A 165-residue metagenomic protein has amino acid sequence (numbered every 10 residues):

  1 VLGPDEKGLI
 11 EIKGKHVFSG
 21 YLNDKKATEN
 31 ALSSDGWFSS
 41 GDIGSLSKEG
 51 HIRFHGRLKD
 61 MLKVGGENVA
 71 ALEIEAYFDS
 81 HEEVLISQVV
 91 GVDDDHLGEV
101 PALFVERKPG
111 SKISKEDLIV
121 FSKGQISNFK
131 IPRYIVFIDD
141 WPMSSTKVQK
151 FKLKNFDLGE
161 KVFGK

Functional and structural regions predicted by a protein language model:
V1-G3, I10, T146, G164-K165: Proteins with a high burden of low-complexity, intrinsically disordered sequence enriched in S/T/G/P/A and R, requiring
L2-P4, S19-D24: Active-site glycine/GP-rich loop and adjacent strand/helix microenvironment that borders small-molecule binding pockets
L9, G14, S19-G20, E29-N30 (+3 more regions): AMP-binding/adenylate-forming catalytic core of the ANL superfamily
G36: A structured beta-alpha segment of the ubiquitous adenosine-cofactor-binding alpha/beta core
F156-K165: Acidic/polar alpha-helix N-cap and adjacent early helical turns within long charge-rich amphipathic helices/linkers
